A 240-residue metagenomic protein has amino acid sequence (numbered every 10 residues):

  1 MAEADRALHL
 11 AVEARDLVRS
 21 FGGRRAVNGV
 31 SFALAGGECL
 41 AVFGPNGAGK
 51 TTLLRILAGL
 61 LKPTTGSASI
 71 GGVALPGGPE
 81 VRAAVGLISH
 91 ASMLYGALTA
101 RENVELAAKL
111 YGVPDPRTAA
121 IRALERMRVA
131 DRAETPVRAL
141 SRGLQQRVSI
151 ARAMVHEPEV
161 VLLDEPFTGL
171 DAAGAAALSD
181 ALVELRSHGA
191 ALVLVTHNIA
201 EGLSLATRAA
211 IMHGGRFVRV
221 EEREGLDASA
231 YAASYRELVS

Functional and structural regions predicted by a protein language model:
F43-P45: The feature captures the beta-strand-to-loop junction immediately N-terminal to the Walker
A58: Helix-to-loop junction immediately C-terminal to a conserved catalytic motif
G66-G77, V81, R219: Conserved ABC transporter NBD signature motif
E105, K109, D115-R132: Conserved ABC ATPase "signature" region
E157: Conserved catalytic motifs of ABC-family nucleotide-binding domains
V161-D164: Catalytic Walker B motif of ABC-type/P-loop ATPase nucleotide-binding domains
T196-H197: H-loop/switch region of ABC-family ATPase nucleotide-binding domains
